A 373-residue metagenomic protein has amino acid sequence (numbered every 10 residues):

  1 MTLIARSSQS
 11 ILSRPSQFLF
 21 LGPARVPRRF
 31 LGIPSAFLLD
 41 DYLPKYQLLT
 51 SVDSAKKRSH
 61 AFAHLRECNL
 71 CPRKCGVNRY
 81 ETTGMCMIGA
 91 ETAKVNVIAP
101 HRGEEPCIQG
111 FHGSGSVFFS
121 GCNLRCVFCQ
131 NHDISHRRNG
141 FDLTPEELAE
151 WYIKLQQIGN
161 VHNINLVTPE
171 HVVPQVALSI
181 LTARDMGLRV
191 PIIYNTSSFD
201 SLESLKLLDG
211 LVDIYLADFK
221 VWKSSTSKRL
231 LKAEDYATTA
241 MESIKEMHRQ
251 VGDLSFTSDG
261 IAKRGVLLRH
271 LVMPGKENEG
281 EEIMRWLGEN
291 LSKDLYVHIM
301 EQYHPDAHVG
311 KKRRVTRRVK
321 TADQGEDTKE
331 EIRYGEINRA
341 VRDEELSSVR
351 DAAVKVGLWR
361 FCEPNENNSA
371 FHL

Functional and structural regions predicted by a protein language model:
T2-T82, G252-L373: Auxiliary Fe-S-binding modules of radical SAM enzymes
C86-G210, I214-Y215, S224: Conserved Radical SAM active-site core
G115, I164, I192-Y194, Y215-A217 (+3 more regions): Hydrophobic faces of well-ordered beta-strands that scaffold small-molecule active sites in alpha/beta enzyme cores
F119, T168-E170, Y194-S198, F219 (+3 more regions): A cross-domain feature marking catalytic cores of carbohydrate-active enzymes and several ubiquitous metabolic/repair
I134-E147, T168-Q175, T226-Q250, G275-E282 (+1 more regions): Conserved non-cysteine loop/helix-boundary elements of the Radical SAM core domain that shape
S179-P191, E242-H248, D343-V349: Alpha-helix-loop-beta-strand connector modules within alpha/beta enzyme cores
S198-L202, V221-S224, A233, M273-G275: Short, catalytically relevant binding-site loops at active-site mouths
D209-T226, Y296-Y303: Non-cysteine beta-strand/loop elements that form the S-adenosyl-L-methionine
